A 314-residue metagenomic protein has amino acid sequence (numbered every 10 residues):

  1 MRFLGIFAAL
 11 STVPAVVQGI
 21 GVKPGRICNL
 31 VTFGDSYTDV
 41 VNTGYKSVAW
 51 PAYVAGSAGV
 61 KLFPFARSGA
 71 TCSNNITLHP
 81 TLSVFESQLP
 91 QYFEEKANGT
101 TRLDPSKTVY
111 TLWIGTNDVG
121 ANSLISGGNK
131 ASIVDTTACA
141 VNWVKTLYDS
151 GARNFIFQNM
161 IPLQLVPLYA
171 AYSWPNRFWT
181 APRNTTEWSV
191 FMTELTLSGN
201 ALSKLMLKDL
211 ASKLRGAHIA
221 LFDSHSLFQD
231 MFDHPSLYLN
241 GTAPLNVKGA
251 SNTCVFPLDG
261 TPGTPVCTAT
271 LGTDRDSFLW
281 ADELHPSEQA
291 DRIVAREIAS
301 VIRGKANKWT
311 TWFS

Functional and structural regions predicted by a protein language model:
M1-P24, S314: Fungal secretory targeting signals
V17-G59, F63: Signal-peptide-cleavage-adjacent N-terminal segments of secreted and extracellular proteins
I20-P24, P90-S106, K145-D149, A211-K213 (+1 more regions): Surface-exposed acidic, glycine-flexible loop patches that form ligand/cofactor-binding and adhesion interfaces
N29-V40, K61-A66, K107-W113, D118-G120 (+5 more regions): Structural recognition of the beta-strand scaffold that forms the well-ordered cores of secreted hydrolase catalytic
T43-A138, N142: Conserved SGNH/GDSL esterase-like catalytic core that processes O-acyl groups on lipids and polysaccharides
S57-V60, W143-I156, E187, L195-A220: A structural motif corresponding to the C-terminal end of an alpha-helix and its immediate exit/capping segment
L165-V190, D209, G216-L284: Mobile gating loops/cap/lid regions near enzyme active sites that modulate substrate access
R292-S314: C-terminal helix/juxtamembrane-tail motif
